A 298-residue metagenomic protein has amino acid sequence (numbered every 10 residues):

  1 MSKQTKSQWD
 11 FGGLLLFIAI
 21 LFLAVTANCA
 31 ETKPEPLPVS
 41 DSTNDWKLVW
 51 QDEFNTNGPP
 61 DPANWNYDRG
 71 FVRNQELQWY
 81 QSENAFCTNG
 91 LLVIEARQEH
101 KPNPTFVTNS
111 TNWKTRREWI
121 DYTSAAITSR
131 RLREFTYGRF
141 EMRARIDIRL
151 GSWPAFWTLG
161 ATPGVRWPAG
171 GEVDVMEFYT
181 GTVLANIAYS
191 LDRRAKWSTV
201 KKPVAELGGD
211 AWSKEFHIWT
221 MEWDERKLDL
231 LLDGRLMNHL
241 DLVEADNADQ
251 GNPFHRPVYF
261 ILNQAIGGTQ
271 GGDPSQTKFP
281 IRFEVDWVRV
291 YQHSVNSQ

Functional and structural regions predicted by a protein language model:
M1-S2, G271: Accessible peptide chain termini
Q4-G12: Intrinsically disordered, low-complexity segments enriched in serine/proline and basic residues
L14-T26: Bacterial N-terminal signal peptides
A30-Q298: GH16 jelly-roll
